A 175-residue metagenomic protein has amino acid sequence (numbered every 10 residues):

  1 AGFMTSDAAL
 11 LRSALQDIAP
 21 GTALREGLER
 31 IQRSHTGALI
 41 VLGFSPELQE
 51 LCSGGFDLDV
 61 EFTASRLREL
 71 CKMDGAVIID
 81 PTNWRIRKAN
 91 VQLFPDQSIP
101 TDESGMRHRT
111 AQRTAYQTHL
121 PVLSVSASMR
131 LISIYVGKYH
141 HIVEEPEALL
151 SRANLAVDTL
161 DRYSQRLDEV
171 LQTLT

Functional and structural regions predicted by a protein language model:
G2-T175: Divalent-cation
